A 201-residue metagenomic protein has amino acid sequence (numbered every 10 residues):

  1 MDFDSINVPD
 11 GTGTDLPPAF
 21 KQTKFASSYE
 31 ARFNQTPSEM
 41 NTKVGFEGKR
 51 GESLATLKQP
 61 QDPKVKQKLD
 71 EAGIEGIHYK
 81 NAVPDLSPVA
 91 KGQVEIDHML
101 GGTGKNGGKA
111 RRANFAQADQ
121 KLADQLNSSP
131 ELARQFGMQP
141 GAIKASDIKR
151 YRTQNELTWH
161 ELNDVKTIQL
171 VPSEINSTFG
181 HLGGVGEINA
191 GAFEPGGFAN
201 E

Functional and structural regions predicted by a protein language model:
M1-N127, E201: Long, low-complexity, intrinsically disordered regions
L54, D62, Y79, A142-D147 (+2 more regions): Sparse, context-dependent recognition of short Cys/His-centered cofactor- or disulfide-binding micro-motifs
A118-S129, I175-T178, V185: Structured segments of extracytoplasmic/periplasmic soluble domains in secreted or envelope-associated proteins
D124-R150, G191-N200: Surface-exposed intrinsically disordered loops and tails
R150-V171: Histidine-centered nuclease catalytic patch
D164-E201: Active-site or metal-binding loop neighborhoods of secreted/extracellular toxin and effector enzymes
